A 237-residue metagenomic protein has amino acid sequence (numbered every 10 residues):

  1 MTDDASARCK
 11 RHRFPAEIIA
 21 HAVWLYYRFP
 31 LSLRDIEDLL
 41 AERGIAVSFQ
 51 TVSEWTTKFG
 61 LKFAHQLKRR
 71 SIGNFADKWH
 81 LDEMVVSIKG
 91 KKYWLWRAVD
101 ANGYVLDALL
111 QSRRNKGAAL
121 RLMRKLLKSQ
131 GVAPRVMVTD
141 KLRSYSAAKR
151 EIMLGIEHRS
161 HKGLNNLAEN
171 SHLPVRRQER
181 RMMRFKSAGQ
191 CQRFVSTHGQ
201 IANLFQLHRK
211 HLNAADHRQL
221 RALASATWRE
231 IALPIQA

Functional and structural regions predicted by a protein language model:
M1-R13, I235-A237: Basic, low-complexity segments
R13, E54, K58, A108-Q130: Active-site beta-loop-alpha junctions of metal-dependent nucleic acid enzymes, especially the RNase H-like/DDE
A22, I36, V52, D82 (+7 more regions): Mobile genetic element proteins and their domesticated derivatives, centered on retroelements and DNA transposons
P30, K89-V105: Short conserved beta-strand segments at catalytic cores or DNA/RNA-binding microdomains of nucleic-acid binding
L33-I45: DNA-recognition alpha helix
E54-D77: Short, basic alpha-helical nucleic acid-contact segments in DNA-binding proteins and DNA transaction factors
N74-I88: Two-metal-ion RNase H-like nuclease active-site motif
R181, Q192-A237: C-terminal domain-tail junction helix/linker
